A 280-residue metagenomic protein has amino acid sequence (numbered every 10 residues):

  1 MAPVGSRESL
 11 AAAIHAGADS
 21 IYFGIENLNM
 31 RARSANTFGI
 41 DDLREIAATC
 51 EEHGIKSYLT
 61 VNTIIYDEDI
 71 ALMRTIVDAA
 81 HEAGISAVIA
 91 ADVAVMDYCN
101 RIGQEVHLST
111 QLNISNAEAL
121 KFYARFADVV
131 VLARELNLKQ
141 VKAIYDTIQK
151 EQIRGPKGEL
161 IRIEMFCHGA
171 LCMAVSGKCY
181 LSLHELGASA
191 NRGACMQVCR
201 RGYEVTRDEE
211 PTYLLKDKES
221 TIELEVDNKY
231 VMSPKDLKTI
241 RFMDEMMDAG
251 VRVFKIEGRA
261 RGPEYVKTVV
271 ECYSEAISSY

Functional and structural regions predicted by a protein language model:
M1-I114, E118, K139-V141, Y145-V253 (+1 more regions): Active-site pocket-lining/capping segments in soluble small-molecule metabolic enzymes
V130-V131: Acidic, glycine-enriched active-site microenvironments
